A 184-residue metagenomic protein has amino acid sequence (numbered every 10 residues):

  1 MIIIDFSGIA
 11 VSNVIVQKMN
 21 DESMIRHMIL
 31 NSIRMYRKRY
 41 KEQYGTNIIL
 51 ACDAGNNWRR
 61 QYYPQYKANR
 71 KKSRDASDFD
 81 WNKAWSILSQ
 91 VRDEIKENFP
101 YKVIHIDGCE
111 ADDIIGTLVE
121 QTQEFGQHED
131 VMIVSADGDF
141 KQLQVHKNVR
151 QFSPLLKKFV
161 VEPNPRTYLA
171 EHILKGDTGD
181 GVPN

Functional and structural regions predicted by a protein language model:
M1-D93: Domain-level signal for Mg2+-assisted phosphodiester chemistry and nucleotide/NA-binding surfaces in nucleic-acid
M28, Q43-G45, K72-N184: Extended two-metal-dependent nuclease catalytic cores across DNA- and RNA-processing enzymes
